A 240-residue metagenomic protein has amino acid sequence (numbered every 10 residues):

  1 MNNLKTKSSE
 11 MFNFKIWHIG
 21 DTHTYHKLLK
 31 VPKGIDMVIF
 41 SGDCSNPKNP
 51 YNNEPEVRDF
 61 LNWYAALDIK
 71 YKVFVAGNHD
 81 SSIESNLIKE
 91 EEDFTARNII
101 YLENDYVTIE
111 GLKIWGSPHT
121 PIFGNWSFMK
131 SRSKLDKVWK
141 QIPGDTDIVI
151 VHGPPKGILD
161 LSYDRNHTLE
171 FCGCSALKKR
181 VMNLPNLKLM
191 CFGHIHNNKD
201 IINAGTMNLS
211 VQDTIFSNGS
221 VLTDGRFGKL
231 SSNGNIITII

Functional and structural regions predicted by a protein language model:
M1-K27, S232-N233, T238-I240: Acidic, histidine-bearing metal-coordination/catalytic regions of metal-dependent phosphoesterases
N13-H23, I39-S41, G111-T120, D147-H152 (+1 more regions): Active-site-proximal beta-strand elements of phosphoester/diester hydrolases
I19-I109, G173: Core catalytic region of metal-dependent phosphoesterases/phosphodiesterases, especially metallo-beta-lactamase-like
H23, S45, N78-S81, Y106 (+4 more regions): Catalytic metal-binding/acid-base residues of hydrolase active sites
V31-K33, Y64-I69, E92-A96, I142-P143 (+4 more regions): Short, conserved loop/helix-junction motifs that constitute active-site signature segments in enzyme catalytic cores
S45, N49-E56, D145-N186: Active-site-proximal segments of metal-dependent phosphoesterases and phosphodiesterases across multiple
Y106-E110, K179-M182, H196-I240: Binuclear metal-dependent phosphoesterase catalytic core
L112-I148, N166-K179: Binuclear metal-dependent hydrolase catalytic cores centered on His/Asp/Glu-rich metal-binding motifs
